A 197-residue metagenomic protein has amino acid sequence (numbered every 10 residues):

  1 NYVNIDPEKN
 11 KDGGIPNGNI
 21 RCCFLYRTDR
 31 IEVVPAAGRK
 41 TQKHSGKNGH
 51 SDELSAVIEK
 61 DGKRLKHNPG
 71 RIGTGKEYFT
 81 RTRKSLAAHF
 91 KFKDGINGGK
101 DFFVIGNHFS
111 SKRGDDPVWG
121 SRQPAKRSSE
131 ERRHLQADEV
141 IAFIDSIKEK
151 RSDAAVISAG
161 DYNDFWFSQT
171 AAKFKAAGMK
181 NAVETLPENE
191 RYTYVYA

Functional and structural regions predicted by a protein language model:
N1-A197: Divalent cation-coordinating acidic motifs and surrounding scaffolds that mediate Ca2+/Mg2+/Mn2+/Zn2+-dependent binding
